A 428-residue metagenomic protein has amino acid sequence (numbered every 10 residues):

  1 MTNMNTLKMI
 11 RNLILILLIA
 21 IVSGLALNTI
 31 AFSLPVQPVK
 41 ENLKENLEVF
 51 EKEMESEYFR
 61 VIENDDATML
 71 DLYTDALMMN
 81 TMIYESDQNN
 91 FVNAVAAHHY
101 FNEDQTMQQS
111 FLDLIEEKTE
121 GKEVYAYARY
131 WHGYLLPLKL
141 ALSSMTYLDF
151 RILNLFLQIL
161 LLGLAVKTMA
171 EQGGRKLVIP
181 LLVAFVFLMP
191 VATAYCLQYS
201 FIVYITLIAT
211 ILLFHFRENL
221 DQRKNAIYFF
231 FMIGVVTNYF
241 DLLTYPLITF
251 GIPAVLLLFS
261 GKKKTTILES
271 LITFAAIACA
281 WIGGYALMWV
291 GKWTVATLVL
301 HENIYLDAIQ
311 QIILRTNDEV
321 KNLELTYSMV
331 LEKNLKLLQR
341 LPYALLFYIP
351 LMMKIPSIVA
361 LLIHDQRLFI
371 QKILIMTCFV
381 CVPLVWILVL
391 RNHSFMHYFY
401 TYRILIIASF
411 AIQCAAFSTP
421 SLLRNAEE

Functional and structural regions predicted by a protein language model:
M1-K8, H215-N225, F259-I272, V359-R367 (+1 more regions): Membrane-interface junctions at the ends of membrane-embedded or membrane-associated helices
L136, V183-I205, G234-T237: Aromatic- and kink-enriched transmembrane "portal" helix at the membrane-lumen/periplasm boundary that abuts
L136-N154: Juxtamembrane segments of multi-pass membrane glycosylation machinery that transfer sugars from lipid-linked donors
L155-I179: Transmembrane-helix motifs of polytopic, lipid-linked glycan transferases
A226-A254, T273-A286: Membrane-interface alpha helices of multi-pass inner-membrane proteins
F274-S357: Membrane-lumen/periplasm interface segments of specific transmembrane helices in polyprenyl phosphate-linked
I355-C381: Membrane-interface helix-loop-helix junctions at transmembrane boundaries of multi-pass membrane enzymes, predominantly
M396-T419: Hydrophobic/aromatic-rich transmembrane helices and adjacent perimembrane loops
